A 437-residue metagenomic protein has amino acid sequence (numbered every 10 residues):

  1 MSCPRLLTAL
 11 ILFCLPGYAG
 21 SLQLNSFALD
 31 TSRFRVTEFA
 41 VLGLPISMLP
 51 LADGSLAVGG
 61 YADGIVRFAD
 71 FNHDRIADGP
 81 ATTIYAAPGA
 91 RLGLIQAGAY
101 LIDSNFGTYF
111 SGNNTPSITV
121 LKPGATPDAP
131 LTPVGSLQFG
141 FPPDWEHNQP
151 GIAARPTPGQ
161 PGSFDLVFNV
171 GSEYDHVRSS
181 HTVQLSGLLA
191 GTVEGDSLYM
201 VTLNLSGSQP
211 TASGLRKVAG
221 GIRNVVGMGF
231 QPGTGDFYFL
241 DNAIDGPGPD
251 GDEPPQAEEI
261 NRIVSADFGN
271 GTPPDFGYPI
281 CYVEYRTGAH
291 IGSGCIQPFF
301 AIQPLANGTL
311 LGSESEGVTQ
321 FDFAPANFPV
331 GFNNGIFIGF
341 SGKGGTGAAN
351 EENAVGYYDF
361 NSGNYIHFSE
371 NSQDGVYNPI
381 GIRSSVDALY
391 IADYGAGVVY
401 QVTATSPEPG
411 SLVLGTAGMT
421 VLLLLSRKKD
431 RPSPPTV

Functional and structural regions predicted by a protein language model:
M1-R5, E408, S426-K428: Positively charged n-region of N-terminal signal peptides that target proteins for export
S2-A9, S411-G415: Sec-dependent signal peptide recognition, specifically the positively charged N-region followed immediately by
T8-G17, T420: Bacterial N-terminal signal peptides
G20-R178, T234-F237, S315-S362, A388 (+1 more regions): Acidic, Gly/Ser/Thr-rich repeat motifs that build Ca2+-stabilized beta-propeller blades
L22-D30, G159-D165, S172-R216, G220-H367 (+2 more regions): Beta-propeller domain segments
G381-T405: Blade-level signature of beta-propeller repeat domains, shared across WD40, Kelch, NHL, RCC1 and BNR/Asp-box propellers
P407-S426: A short, hydrophobic C-terminal helix/tail in secreted or cell-surface proteins
L423-V437: C-terminal membrane-anchoring or membrane-association module
